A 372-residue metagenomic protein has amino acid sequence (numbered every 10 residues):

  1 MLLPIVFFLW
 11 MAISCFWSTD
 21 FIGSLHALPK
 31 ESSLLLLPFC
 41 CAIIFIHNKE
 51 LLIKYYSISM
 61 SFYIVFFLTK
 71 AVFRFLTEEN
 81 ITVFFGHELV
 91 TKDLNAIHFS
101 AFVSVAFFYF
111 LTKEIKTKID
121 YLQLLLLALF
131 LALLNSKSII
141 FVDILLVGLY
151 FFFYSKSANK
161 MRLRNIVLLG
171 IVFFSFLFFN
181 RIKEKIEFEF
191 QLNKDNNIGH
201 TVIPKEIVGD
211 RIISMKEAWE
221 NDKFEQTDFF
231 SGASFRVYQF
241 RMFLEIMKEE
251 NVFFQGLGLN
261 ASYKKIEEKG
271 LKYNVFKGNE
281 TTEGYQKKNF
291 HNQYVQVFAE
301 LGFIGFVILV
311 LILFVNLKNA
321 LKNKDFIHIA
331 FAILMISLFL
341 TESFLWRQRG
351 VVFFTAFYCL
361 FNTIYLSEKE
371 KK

Functional and structural regions predicted by a protein language model:
M1, V103-E114, V147-F151, I304-K322 (+1 more regions): Hydrophobic, aromatic-rich transmembrane alpha-helices and their immediate juxtamembrane boundary segments
M1-I13, H26, I43-K54, I58 (+5 more regions): Transmembrane signal-anchor hairpin modules in multi-pass inner-membrane enzymes, especially those that act on
L2-F7, F21-F45, Y55-I58, I64 (+1 more regions): Aromatic-anchored transmembrane helix interface
L51-T82, K92-A158, R164-G170, L177-R181: Alpha-helical transmembrane segments of multi-pass inner-membrane proteins
L133, Y154-T227, E245-E250, L259: A membrane-periplasm/extracellular boundary helix in multi-pass inner-membrane enzymes that assemble envelope glycans
V147-G148, L309-I312, H328-L340, F344-K372: Transmembrane alpha-helices of multi-pass inner-membrane enzymes
S157-L163, Q286, E300-I333: Hydrophobic transmembrane alpha-helices and their immediate junctions
T227-L301: Long extracytoplasmic/lumenal interhelical loops at the membrane interface of multi-pass membrane proteins
